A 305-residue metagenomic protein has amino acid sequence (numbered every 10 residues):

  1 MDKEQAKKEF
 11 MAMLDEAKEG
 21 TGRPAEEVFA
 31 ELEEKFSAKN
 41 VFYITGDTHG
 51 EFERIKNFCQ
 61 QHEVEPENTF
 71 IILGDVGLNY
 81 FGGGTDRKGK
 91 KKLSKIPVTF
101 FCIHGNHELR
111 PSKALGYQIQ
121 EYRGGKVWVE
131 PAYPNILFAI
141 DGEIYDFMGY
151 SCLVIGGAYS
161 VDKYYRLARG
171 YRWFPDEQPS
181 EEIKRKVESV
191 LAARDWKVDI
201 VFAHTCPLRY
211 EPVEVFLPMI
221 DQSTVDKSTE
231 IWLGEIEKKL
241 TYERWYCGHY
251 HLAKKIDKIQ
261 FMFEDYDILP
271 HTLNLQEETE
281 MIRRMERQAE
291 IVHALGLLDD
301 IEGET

Functional and structural regions predicted by a protein language model:
M1-S37: Small, basic N-terminal interaction modules of short regulatory proteins
A38-Y43, I144-V154, I200, I256-Q260: Beta-strand-turn-beta hairpins that frame and shape the catalytic cleft of phosphate-ester-processing enzymes
V41, T45, G50-F147, F216 (+1 more regions): Core catalytic region of metal-dependent phosphoesterases/phosphodiesterases, especially metallo-beta-lactamase-like
I44-G46, F70-D75, F100-N106, A139-I140 (+4 more regions): Active-site neighborhood of phospho(di)ester-bond hydrolases with catalytic His/Asp-centered motifs
H49-G50, G77-L78, H107-L109, G157-V161 (+3 more regions): Short, solvent-exposed loop/turn segments at secondary-structure junctions
Q61, D146-G149, A192-K197, Q260-F263 (+1 more regions): A structural signal for the main folded, soluble domain(s) of proteins
T99-I103, Q118-G124, W128-V129, L208-I282: Conserved beta-sheet core of the metallophosphoesterase superfamily
W128, P134, M148-K227: Active-site-proximal loop/helix segment associated with metal-binding centers of metalloenzymes
